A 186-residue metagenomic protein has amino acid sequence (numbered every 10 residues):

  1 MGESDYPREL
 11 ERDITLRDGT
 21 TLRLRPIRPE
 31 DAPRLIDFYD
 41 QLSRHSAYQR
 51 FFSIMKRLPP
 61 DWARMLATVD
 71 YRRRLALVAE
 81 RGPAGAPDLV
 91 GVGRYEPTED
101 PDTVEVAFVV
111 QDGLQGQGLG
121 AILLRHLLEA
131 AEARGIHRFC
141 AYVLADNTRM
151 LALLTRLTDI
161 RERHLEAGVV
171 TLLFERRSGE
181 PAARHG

Functional and structural regions predicted by a protein language model:
M1-G186: Long, contiguous binding/interaction regions
